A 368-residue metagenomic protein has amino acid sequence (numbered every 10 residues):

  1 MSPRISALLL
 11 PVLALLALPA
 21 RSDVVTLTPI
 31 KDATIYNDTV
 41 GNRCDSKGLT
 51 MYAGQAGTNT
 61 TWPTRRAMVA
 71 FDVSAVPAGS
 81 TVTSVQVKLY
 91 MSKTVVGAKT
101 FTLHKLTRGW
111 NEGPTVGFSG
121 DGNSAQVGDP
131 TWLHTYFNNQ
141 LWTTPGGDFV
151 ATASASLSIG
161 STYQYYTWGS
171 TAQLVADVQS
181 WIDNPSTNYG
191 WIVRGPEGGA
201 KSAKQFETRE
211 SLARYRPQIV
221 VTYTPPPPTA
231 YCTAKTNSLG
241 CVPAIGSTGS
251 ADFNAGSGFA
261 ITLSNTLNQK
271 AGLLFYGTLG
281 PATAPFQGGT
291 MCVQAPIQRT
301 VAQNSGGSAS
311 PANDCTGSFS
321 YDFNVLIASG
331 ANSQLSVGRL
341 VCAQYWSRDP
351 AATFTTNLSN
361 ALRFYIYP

Functional and structural regions predicted by a protein language model:
S22-S74, E197-A200, E210-R216, V220-T224: Flexible, small-residue-rich N-terminal segments that precede or flank a structured functional core
V24-I30, T167-P228, N357-P368: Proprotein-processing/basic-patch segments
T64-R66, V76-Q86, N254-S257, L267-K270: Extended extracellular/luminal ectodomain segments enriched in beta-structured repeat modules
F71, T81-K93, I219: A short beta-strand element within beta-rich, extracytoplasmic domains of secreted/secretory-pathway proteins
S74-A78, S92-V95, T107-P114, V175-A176 (+7 more regions): Acidic glycine-/aspartate-rich tracts in secreted/extracellular proteins
L89-V127, E197-G199, S211-A213, G277-A284 (+2 more regions): Short edge-strand/loop segments of extracellular domains
T94-S180, Q298-N304: Beta-strand-rich interaction/scaffold domains
P225-P368: Residue-level hotspots within well-ordered secondary structure
